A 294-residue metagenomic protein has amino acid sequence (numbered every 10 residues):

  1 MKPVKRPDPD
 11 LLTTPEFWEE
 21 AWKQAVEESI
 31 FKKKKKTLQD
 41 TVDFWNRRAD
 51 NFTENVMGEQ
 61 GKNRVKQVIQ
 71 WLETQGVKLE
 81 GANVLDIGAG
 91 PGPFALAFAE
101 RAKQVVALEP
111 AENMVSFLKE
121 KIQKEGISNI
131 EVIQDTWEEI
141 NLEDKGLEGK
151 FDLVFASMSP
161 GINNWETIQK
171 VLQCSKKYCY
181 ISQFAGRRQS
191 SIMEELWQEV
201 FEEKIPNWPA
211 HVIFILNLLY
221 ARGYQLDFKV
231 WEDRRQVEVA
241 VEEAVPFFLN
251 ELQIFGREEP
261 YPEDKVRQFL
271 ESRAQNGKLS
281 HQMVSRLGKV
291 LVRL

Functional and structural regions predicted by a protein language model:
K2-K78: Conserved class I S-adenosyl-L-methionine
L85, P91-E139: Class I SAM-dependent methyltransferase SAM/SAH-binding core
E139-E148: Short conserved loop adjoining the S-adenosyl-L-methionine
F151-E166: A short SAM/SAH-binding and catalytic strip from SAM-dependent methyltransferases
W165-I181: A short glycine-rich, Lys/Arg-flanked "PGG" loop and its adjoining helix->strand segment in the class I
Y180-P206: Conserved class I S-adenosyl-L-methionine
W208-G223: Short alpha-helix
D227-L294: Conserved Class I S-adenosyl-L-methionine
